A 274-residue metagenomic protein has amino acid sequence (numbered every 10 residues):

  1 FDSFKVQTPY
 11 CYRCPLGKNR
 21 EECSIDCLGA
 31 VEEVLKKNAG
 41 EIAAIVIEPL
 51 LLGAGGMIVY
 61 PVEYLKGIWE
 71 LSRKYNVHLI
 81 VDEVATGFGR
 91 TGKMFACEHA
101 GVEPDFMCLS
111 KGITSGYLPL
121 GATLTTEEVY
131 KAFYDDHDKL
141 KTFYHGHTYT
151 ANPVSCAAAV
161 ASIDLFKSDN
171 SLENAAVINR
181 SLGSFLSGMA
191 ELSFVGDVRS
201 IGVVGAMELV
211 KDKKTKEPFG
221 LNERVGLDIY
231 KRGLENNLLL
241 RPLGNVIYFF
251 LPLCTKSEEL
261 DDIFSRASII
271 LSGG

Functional and structural regions predicted by a protein language model:
F1-G274: Conserved N-terminal phosphate-binding loop of PLP-dependent enzymes in the Aspartate aminotransferase
